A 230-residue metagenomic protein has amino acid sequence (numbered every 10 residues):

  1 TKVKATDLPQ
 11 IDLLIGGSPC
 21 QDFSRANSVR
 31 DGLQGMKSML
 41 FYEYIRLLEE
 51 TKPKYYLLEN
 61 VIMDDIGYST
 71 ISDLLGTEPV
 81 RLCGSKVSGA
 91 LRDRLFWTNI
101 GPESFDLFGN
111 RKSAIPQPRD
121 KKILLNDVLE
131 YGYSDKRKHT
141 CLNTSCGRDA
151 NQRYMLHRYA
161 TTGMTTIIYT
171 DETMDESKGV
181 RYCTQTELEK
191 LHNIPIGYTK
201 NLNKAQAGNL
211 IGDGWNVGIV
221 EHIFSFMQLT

Functional and structural regions predicted by a protein language model:
K2-L13, S18-R181: Class I S-adenosyl-L-methionine
L13, G17, L40, Y44 (+3 more regions): Catalytic phosphate/metal-binding cores of nucleic-acid and nucleotide-processing enzymes, i.e., regions that mediate
L74, H222-T230: C-terminal alpha-helix
Y154-H157, N201-Q206: Short coil/turn segments at secondary-structure boundaries
T166-L202: FAD-binding beta-loop-beta segment adjacent to the flavin cofactor pocket
V180, G208-N209: Residue-level signal for helical boundary/lining positions with a hydrophobic bias
